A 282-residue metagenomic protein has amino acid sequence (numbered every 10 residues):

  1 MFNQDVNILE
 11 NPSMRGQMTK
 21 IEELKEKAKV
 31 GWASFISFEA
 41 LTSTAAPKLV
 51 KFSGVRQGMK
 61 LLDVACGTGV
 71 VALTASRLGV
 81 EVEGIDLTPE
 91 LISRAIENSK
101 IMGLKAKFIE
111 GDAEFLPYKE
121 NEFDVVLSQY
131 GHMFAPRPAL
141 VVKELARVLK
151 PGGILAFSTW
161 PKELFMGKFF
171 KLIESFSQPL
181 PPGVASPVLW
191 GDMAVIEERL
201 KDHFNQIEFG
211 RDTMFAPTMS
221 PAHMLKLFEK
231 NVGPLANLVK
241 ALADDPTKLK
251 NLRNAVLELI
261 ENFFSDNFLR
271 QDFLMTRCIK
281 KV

Functional and structural regions predicted by a protein language model:
V6-M59, V70-T74, R94, N98-M102: Conserved class I S-adenosyl-L-methionine
I21, E39-T42, L189-V282: Conserved Class I S-adenosyl-L-methionine
K60-F115, L140: Class I SAM-dependent methyltransferase SAM/SAH-binding core
E114-V125: A short acidic, Gly/Pro-enriched loop at the edge of an enzyme's catalytic core that lines a small-molecule cofactor
V125-P138: A short SAM/SAH-binding and catalytic strip from SAM-dependent methyltransferases
A139-I154: A short glycine-rich, Lys/Arg-flanked "PGG" loop and its adjoining helix->strand segment in the class I
I154-P179: Conserved class I S-adenosyl-L-methionine
